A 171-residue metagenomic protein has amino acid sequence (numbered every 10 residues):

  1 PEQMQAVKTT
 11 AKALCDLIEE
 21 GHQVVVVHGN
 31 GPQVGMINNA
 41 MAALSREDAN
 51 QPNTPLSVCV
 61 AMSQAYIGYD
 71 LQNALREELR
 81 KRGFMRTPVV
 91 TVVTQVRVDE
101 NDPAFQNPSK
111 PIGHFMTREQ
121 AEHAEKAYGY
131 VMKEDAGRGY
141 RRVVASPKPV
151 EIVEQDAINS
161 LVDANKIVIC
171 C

Functional and structural regions predicted by a protein language model:
P1-V25, M36-R46, S160-D163: N-terminal glycine-/serine-/threonine-rich phosphate-binding loop
T10-A11, S63, C170-C171: Small-side-chain structural scaffolding
K12-C15, H22, P32, A65 (+3 more regions): N-terminal, well-ordered alpha-helical segments
Q23-M36, P88-V93, V168-C171: Short beta-strand segments at enzyme active-site cores
L44-V168: Ligand-binding beta-strand-loop-alpha-helix segment within the catalytic cores of soluble metabolic enzymes
